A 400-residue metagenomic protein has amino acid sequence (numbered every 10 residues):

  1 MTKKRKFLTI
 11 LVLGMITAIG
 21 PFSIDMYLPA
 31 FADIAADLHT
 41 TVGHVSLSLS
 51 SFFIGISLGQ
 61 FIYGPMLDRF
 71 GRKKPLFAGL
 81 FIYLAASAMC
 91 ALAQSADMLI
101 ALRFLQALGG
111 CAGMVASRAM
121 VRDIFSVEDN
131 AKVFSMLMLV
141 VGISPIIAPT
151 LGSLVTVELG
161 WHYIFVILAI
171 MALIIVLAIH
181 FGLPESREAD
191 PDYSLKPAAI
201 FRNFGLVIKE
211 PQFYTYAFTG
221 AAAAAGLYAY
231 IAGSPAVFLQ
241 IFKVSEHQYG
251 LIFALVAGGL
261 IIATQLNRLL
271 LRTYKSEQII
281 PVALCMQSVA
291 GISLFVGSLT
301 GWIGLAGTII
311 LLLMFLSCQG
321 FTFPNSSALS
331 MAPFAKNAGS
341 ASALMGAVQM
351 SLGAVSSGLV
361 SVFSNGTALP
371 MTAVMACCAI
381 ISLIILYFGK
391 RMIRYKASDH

Functional and structural regions predicted by a protein language model:
H39, G71, L92-M98, G109 (+2 more regions): Helix-breaking motifs and short loop linkers at transmembrane-helix boundaries and internal kinks in secondary membrane
L58-D97: Conserved MFS/SLC helix-loop-helix module at the cytosolic interface between two early adjacent transmembrane helices
K74-M89, Q278-L294: Structural signature of the two symmetry-related core transmembrane helices
I82-M89, D97-L105, A306-L312: Paired small-residue
M98, S135-F181: Helix-loop-helix hairpin linking two adjacent transmembrane segments in secondary transporters
L102-I143: Cytoplasmic helix-loop-helix junction between adjacent transmembrane helices in 12-TM secondary transporters
H180-G205: Flexible cytoplasmic inter-helical loops of multi-pass small-molecule transporters
L329-T367, V374-M375: A late C-terminal transmembrane helix in Major Facilitator Superfamily
